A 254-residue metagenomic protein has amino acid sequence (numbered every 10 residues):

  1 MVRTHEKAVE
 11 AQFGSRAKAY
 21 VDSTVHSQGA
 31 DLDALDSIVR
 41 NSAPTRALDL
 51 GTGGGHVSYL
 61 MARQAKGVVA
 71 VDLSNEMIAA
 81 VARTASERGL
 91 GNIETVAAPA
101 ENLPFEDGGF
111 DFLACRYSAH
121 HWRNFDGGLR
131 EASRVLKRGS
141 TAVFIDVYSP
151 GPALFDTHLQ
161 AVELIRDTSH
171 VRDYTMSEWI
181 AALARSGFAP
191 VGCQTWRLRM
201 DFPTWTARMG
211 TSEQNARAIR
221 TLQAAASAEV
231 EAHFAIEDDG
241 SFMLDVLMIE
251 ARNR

Functional and structural regions predicted by a protein language model:
M1-A43, H56-L60, M77-A80, T204-T206: Conserved class I S-adenosyl-L-methionine
L48-L50, G54-N102: Class I SAM-dependent methyltransferase SAM/SAH-binding core
G54, P190-R254: Conserved Class I S-adenosyl-L-methionine
A114: A conserved beta-strand element that flanks and buttresses the S-adenosyl-L-methionine
Y117-S118: Short catalytic micro-motifs in class I SAM-dependent methyltransferases
D126-R138: A short glycine-rich, Lys/Arg-flanked "PGG" loop and its adjoining helix->strand segment in the class I
V143-I165: Conserved class I S-adenosyl-L-methionine
R172-S186: Short alpha-helix
